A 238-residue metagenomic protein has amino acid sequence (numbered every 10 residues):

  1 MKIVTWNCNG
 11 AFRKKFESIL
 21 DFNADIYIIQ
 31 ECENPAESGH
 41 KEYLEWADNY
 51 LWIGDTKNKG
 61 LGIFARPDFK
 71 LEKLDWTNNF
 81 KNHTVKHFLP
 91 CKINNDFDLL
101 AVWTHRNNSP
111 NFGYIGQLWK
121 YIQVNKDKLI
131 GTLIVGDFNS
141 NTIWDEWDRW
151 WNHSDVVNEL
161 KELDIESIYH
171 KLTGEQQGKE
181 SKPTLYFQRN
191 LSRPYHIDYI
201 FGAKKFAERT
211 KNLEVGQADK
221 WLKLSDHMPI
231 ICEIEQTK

Functional and structural regions predicted by a protein language model:
M1-L44, L51-L61, T237-K238: N-terminal, active-site-proximal structural segment of metallo-dependent hydrolase catalytic domains
C8, C32, T104, F138 (+1 more regions): Active-site metal-binding loops of divalent metal-dependent hydrolases
F12-K14, P35-S38, G60, N107-S109 (+4 more regions): Short catalytic/ligand-binding loop motif for oxyanion handling, primarily in non-cytosolic enzymes, centered on
I26, G116-Y199: Metal-dependent phosphoesterases centered on the DNase I-like endonuclease/exonuclease/phosphatase
C32-R106: Structured beta-strand-rich core segments of catalytic domains in phosphoester-bond hydrolases
T56-K73, N94, Y186-R209, I234-E235: Conserved beta strand-loop-helix elements of the APE1-like EEP
L99-S109, W150, N158-K161: Active-site-proximal loop/helix segment associated with metal-binding centers of metalloenzymes
K223-K238: Surface polyanion/phosphate-binding segment centered on an Asp-His-Pro turn
